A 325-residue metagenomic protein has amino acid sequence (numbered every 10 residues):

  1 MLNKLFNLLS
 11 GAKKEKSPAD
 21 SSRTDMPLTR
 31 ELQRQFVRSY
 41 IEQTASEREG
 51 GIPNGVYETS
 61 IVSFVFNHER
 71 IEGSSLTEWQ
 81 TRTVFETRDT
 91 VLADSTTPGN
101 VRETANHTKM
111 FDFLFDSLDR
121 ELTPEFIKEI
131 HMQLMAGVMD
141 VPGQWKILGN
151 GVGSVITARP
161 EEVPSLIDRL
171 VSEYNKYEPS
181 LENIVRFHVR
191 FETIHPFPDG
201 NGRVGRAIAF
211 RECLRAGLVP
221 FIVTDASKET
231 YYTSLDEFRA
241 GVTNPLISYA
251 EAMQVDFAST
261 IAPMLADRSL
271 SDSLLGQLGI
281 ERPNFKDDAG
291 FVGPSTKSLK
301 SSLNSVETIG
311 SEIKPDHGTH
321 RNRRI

Functional and structural regions predicted by a protein language model:
M1-D199, R203-I325: FIC/Doc superfamily catalytic core
